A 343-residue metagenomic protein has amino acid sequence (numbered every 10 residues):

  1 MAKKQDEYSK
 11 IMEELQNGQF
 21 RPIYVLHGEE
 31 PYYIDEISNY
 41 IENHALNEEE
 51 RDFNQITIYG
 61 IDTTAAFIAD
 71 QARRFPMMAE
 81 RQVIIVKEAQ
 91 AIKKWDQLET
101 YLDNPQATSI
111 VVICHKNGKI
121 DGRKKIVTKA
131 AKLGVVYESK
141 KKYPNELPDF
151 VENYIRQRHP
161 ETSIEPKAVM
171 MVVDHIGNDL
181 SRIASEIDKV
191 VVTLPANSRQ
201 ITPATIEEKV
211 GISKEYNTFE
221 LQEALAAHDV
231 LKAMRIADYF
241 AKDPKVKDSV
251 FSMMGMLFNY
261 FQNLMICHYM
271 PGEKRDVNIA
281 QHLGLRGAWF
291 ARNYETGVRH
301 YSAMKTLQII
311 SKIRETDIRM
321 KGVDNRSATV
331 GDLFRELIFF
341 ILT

Functional and structural regions predicted by a protein language model:
M1-T343: Conserved beta/loop motifs at nucleotide-recognition and modification sites
